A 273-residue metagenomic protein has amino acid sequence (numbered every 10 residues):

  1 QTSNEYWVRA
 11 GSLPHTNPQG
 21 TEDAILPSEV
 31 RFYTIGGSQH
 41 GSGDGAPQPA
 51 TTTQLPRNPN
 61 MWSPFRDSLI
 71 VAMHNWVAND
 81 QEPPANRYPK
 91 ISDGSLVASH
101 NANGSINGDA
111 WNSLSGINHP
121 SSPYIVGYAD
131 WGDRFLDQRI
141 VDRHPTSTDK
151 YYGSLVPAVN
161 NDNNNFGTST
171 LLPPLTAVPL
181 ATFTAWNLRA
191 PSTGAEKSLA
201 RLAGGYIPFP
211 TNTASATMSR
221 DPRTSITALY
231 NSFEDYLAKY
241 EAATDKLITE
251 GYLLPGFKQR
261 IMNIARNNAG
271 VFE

Functional and structural regions predicted by a protein language model:
Q1-E273: C-terminal His-loop and adjacent cap/lid subdomain of alpha/beta-hydrolase
